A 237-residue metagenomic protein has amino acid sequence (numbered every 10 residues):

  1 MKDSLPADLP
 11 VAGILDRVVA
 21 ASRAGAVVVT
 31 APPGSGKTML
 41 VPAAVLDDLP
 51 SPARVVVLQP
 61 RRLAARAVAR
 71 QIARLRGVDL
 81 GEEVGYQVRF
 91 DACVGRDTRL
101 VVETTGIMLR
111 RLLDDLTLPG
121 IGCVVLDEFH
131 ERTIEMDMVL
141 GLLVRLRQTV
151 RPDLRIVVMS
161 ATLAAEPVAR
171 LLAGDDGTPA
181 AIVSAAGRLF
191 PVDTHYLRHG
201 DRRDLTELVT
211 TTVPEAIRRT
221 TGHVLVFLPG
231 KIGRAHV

Functional and structural regions predicted by a protein language model:
M1-H236: P-loop NTPase motor module signature
